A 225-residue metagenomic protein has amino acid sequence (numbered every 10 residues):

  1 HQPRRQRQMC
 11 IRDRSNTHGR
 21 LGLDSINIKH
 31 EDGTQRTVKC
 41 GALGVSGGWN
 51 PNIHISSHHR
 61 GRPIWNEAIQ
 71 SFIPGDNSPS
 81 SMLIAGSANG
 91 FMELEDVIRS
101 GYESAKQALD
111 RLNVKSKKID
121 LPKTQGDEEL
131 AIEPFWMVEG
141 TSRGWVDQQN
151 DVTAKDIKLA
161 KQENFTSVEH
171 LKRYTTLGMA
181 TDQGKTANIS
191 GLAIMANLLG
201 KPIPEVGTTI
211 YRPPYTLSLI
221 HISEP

Functional and structural regions predicted by a protein language model:
R5-Q8, R12-S223: Residues forming the flavin
